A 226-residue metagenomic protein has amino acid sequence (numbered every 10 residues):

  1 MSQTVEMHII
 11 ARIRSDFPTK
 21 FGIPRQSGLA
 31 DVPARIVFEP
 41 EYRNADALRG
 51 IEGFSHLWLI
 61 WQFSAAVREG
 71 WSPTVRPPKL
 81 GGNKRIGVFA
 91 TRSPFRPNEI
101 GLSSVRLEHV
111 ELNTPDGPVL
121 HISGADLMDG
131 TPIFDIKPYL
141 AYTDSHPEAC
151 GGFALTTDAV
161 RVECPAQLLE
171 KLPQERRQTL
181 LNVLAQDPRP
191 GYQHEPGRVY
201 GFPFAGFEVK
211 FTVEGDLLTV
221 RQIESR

Functional and structural regions predicted by a protein language model:
M1-I100, L112-H121, A125-R226: Mixed-charge, low-complexity intrinsically disordered regions
V105-E108: Conserved positions in beta-strands of structured domains
